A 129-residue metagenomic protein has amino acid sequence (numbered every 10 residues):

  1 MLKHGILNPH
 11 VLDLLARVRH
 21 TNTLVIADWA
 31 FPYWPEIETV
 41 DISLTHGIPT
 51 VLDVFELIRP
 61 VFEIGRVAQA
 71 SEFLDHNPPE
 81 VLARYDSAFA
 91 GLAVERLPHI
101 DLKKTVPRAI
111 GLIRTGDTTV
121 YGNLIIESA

Functional and structural regions predicted by a protein language model:
M1-I37, D41-S43: Long, hydrophobic N-terminal alpha-helical segment
P9-D13, V54-F55, P98-H99, G111: A generic local structural motif
H10, A27-W29, I42, A70-E72 (+3 more regions): Fold-independent oxyanion-binding glycine-rich loops and adjacent beta-strand/coil segments at enzyme active sites
L14, V18-T21, L57-G65, A88-L92 (+1 more regions): Change "in soluble alpha/beta enzymes" to "in soluble alpha/beta proteins
A16-V18, P32, R59-P60, K103-V106 (+1 more regions): Solvent-exposed alpha-helices and their adjacent loops that cap or buttress functional pockets in soluble metabolic
N22-V25, E38-V40, G65-A68, L92-V94 (+2 more regions): Structural motif
P32-W34, I42-V67, L74-R84: Feature captures the catalytic cores and cofactor-binding loops of soluble hydro-lyases/lyases that act on carboxylate
E80-A129: Glycine-rich, aromatic-bearing surface loops/beta-hairpins
